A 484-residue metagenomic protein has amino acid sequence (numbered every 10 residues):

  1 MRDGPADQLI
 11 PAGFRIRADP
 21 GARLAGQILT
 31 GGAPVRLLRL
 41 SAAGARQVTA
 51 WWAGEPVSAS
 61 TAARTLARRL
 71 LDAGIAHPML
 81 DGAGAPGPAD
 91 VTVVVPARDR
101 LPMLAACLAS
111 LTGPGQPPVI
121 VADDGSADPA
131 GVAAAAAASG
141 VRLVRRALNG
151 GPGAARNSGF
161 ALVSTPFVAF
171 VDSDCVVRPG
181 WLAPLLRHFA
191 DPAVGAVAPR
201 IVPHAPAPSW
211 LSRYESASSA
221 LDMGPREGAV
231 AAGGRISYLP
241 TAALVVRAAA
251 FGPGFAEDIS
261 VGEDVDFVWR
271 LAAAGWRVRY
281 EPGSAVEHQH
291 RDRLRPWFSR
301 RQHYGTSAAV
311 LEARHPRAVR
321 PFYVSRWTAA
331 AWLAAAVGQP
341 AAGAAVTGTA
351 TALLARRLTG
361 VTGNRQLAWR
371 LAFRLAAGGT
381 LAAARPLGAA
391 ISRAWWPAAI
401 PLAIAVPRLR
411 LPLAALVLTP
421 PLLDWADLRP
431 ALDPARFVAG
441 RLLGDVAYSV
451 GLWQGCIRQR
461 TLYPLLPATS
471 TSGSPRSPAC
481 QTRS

Functional and structural regions predicted by a protein language model:
R2-A12, I16, P20-L40, R46-S110: N-proximal low-complexity "stem/linker" segments adjacent to membrane-targeting elements
L70, P240-V246, A250-G254, D258-A285: A short, conserved alpha-helix in the catalytic core of glycosyltransferases
L108-R145: Acidic donor-binding segment of Leloir-type glycosyltransferases
R145-V163, S173, P179, P184 (+2 more regions): Glycine-rich, basic loop-to-helix element that forms the pyrophosphate-binding segment of sugar-nucleotide handling
V168: Short aromatic/hydrophobic "clamp" motif used to bind/position activated sugar donors
P179-R213, Q289: Conserved donor NDP-sugar-binding/catalytic core segment of glycosyltransferases
P199, E215-I236: Short, flexible, basic/aromatic active-site loop/helix in glycosyltransferases
E281-P282, E287-A344, G360-G444, V450-Q454 (+1 more regions): Active-site-adjacent helix/loop segment of glycosyltransferases that harbors family-specific signature motifs
